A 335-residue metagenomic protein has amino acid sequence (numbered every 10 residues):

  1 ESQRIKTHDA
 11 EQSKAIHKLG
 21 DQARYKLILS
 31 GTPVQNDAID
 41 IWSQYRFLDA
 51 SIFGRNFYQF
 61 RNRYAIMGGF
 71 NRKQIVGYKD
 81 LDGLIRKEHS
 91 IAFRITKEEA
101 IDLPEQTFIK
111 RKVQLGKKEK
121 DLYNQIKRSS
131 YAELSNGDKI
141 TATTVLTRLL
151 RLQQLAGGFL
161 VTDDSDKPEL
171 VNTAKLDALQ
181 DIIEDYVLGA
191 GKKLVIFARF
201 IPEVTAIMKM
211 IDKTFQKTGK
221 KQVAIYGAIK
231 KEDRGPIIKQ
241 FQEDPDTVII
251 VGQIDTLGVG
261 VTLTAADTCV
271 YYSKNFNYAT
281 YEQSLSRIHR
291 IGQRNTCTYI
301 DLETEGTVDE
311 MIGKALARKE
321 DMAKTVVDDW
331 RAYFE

Functional and structural regions predicted by a protein language model:
E1: Walker B catalytic acidic pair
R4-T7, R290: Residues immediately C-terminal
H8-E11, A38-I39: Conserved catalytic-core motifs of eukaryotic protein kinase domains, centered on the activation segment
A10-R24, F53-P168, N172-E184, L188-K192 (+3 more regions): Inter-lobe coupling linker of SF2 helicases/translocases
H17, Q180, E184, G235-K239 (+1 more regions): Short hydrophobic/charged patches on amphipathic alpha-helices used for structural packing and interfaces
A23-F60, A100-K127, G252-F334: SF2 helicase/translocase ATPase core recognition
N62, I225-I238, Y278-Q283, M311: Short, charged, surface-exposed secondary-structure boundary motifs
V195-F197, T205-M208, D212, G219-L257: Conserved helicase ATPase core of P-loop NTP-dependent helicases/translocases
